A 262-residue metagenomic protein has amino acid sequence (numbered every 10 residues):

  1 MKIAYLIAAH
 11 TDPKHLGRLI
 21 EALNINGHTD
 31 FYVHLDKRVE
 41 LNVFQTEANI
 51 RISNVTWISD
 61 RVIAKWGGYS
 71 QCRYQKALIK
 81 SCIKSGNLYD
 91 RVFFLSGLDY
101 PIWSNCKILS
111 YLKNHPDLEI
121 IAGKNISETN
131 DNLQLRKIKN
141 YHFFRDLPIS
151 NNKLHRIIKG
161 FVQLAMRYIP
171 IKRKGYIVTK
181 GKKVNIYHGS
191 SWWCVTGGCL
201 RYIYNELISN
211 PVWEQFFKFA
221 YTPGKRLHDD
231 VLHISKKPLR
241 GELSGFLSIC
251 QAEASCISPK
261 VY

Functional and structural regions predicted by a protein language model:
M1-Y262: ER/Golgi luminal nucleotide-sugar-dependent glycosyltransferases, focusing on the catalytic module
